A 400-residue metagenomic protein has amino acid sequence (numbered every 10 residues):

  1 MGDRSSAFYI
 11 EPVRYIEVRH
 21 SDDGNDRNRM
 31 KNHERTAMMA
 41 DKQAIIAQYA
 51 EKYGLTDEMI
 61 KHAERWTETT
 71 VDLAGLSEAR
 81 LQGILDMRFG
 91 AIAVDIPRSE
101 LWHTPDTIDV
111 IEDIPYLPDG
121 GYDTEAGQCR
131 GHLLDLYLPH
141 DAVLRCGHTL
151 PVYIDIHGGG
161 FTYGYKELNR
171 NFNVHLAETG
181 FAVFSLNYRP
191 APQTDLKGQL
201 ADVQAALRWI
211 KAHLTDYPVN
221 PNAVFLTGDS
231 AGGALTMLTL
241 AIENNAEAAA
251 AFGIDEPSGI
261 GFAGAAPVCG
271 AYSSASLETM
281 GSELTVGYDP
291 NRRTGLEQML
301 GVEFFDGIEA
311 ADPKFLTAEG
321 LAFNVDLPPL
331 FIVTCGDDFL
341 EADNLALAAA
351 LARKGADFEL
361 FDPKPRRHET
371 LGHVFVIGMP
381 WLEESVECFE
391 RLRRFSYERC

Functional and structural regions predicted by a protein language model:
S5-S6, S21: Serine residues within intrinsically disordered or low-complexity segments
S6, N32-R35, Q43-A44: Generic early N-terminus positional signal peaking at residue ~5-7
F8-Y9, Y15: Aromatic (phenylalanine/tyrosine) cluster motif
V18-M38: Short, Lys/Arg-enriched N-terminal segments with co-localized hydrophobic residues within the first ~10-30 amino acids
M39-C400: Alpha/beta-hydrolase superfamily serine-hydrolase fold, recognizing
